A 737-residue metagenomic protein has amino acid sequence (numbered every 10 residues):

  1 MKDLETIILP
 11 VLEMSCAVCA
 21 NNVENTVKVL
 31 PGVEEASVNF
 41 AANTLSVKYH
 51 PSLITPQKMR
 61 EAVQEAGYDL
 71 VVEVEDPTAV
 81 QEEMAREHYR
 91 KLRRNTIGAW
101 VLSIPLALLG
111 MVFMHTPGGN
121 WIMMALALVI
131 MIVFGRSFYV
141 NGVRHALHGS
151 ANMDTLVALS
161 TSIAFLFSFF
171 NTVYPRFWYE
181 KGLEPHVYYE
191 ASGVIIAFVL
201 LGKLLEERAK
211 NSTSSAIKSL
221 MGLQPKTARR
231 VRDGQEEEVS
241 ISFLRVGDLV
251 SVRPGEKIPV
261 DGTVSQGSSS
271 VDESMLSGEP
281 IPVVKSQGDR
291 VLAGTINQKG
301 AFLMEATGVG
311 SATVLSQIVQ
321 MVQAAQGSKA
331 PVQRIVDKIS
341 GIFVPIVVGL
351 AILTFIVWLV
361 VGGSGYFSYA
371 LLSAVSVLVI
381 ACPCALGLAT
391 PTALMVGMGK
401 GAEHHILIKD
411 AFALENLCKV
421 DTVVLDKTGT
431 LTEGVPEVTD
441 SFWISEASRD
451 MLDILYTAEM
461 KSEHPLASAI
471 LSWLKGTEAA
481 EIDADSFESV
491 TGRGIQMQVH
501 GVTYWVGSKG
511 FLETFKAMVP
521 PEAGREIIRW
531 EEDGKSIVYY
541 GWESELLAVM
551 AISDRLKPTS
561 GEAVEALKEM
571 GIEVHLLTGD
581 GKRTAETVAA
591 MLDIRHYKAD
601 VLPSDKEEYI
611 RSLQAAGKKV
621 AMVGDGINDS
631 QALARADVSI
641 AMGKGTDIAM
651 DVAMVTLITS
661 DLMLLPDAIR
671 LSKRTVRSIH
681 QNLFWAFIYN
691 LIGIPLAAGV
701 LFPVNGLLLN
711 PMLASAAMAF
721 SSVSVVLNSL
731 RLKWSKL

Functional and structural regions predicted by a protein language model:
M1-G118, S219, Q235-E238, S316 (+2 more regions): Flexible metal-binding regulatory segments at protein termini and peripheral loops
L4, I408, V499-G501, W542-Q681: Conserved ATP-binding TGD loop and adjacent catalytic N/P-domain core of P-type ATPases
I8, Y179, G193-P254, K285 (+4 more regions): Juxtamembrane coupling segments of multi-pass membrane pumps/enzymes
P31-L53, Q57, Y189, K218-A312 (+2 more regions): Conserved cytosolic catalytic loops of P-type ATPases
K91-T227, K338, S441, L709: Transmembrane helix-loop-helix hairpins at the membrane interface
S103, L466, K475-T587, L602: Signature of the cytosolic headpiece of P-type E1-E2 ATPases
V112-H115, L147, L166, K400 (+8 more regions): Membrane-embedded alpha-helical bundles of multi-pass transporters
L276, L372, C382-A458, L613 (+2 more regions): Conserved catalytic phosphorylation-site environment of P-type ATPases
